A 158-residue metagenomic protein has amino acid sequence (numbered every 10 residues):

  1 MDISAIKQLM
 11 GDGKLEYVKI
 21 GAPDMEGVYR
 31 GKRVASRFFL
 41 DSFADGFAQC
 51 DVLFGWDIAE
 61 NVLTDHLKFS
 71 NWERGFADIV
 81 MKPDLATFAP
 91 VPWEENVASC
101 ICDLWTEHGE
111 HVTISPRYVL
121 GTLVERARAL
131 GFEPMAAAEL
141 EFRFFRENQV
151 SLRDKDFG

Functional and structural regions predicted by a protein language model:
M1-G158: ATP/Mg2+-dependent ligation/transfer catalytic cores
